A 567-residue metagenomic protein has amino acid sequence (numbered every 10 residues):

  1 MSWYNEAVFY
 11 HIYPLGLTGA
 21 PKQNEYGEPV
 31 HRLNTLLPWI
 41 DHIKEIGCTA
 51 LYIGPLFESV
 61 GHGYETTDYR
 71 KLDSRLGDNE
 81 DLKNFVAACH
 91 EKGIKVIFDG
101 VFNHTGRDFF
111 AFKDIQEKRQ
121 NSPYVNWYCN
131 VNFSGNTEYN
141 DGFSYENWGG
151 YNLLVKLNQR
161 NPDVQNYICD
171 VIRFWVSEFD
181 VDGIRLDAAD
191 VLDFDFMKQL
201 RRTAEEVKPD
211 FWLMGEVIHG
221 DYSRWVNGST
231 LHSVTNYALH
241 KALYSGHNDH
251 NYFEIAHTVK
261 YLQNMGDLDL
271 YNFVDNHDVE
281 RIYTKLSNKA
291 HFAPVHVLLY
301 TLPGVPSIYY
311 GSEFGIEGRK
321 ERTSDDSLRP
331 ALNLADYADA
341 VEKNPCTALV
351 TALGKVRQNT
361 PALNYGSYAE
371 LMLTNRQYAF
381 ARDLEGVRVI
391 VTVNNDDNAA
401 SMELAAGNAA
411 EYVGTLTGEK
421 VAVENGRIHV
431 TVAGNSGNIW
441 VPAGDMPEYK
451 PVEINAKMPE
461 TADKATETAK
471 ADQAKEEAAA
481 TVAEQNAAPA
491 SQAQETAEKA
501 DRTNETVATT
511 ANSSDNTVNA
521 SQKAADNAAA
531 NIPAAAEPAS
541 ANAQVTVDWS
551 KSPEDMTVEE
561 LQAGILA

Functional and structural regions predicted by a protein language model:
M1-F9, Y13-T49, L56-E178, L200-E206 (+1 more regions): Substrate-binding/active-site clefts of carbohydrate-active enzymes
M1-Y52, E58, A88, F314-A490 (+2 more regions): Carbohydrate-interacting/catalytic domains
A7-H11, A50, G93-I97, G183-R185 (+3 more regions): Structural preference for beta-strand elements that scaffold enzyme active sites
I12, I43, I53, Y69 (+10 more regions): Conserved, mostly hydrophobic/aromatic
L15, L56, V101-N103, A189-V191 (+2 more regions): Active-site beta-loop-alpha junctions enriched in small/polar residues
V86, H90-K92, Q116, S177 (+7 more regions): Active-site-proximal helices and loops of the catalytic beta/alpha 8
G266-S287: Active-site clefts of carbohydrate-active enzymes
Q544-A567: Basic helix-extension-helix modules of the SAP/HeH family
